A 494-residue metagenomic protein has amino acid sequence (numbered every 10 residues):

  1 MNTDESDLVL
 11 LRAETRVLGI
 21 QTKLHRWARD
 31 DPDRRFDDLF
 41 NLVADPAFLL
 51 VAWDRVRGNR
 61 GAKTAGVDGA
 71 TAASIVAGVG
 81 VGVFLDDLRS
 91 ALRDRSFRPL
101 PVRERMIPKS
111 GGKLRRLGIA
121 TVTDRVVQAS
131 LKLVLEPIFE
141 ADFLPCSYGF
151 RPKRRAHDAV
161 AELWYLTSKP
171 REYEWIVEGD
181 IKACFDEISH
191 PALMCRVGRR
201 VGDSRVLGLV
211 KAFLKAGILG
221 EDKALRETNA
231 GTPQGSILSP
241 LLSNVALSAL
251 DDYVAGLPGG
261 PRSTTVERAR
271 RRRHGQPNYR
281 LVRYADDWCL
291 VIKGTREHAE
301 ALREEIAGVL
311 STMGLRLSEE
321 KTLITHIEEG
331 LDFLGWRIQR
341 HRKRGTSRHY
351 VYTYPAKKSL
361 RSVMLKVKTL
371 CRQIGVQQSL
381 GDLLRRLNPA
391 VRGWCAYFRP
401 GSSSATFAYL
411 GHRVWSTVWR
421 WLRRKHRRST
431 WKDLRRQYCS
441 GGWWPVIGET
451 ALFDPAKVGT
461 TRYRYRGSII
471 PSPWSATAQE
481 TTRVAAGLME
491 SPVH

Functional and structural regions predicted by a protein language model:
M1-H494: Non-catalytic terminal/accessory segments
